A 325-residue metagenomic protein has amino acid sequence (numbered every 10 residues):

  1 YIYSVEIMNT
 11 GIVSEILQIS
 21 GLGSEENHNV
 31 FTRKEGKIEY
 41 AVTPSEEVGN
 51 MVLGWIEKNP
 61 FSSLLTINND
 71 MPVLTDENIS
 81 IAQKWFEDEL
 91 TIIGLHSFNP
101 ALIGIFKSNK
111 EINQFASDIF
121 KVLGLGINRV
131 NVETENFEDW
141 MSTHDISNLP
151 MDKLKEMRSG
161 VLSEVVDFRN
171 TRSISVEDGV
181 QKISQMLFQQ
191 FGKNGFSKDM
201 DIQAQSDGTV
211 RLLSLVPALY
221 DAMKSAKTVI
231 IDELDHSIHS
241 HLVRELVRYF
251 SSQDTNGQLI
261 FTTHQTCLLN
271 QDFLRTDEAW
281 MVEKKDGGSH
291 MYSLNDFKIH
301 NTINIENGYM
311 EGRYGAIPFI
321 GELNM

Functional and structural regions predicted by a protein language model:
I2-L149: Electropositive, glycine-dotted interaction segments that contact anionic polymers or phosphate-rich ligands
V5, F120, Q205, D232 (+2 more regions): Conserved RecA-like P-loop NTPase ATPase core
I19-G21, Q190-N194, K284: Short acidic, glycine-rich loop/turn motifs
S117, M141, P150-K155, V161-R169 (+2 more regions): Acidic, Mg2+-coordinating catalytic modules of nucleic-acid enzymes
D152-Y220, T228, L234-I238: Conserved ABC ATPase signature
A226-T228, Q258: Residue-level preference for the first positions of well-ordered beta-strands
H239-R244: Short alpha-helix of the ABC ATPase nucleotide-binding domain corresponding to the H-loop/switch region
E245-M325: C-terminal lobe/lid and adjacent interdomain/linker elements of RecA-like ASCE P-loop ATPase modules
